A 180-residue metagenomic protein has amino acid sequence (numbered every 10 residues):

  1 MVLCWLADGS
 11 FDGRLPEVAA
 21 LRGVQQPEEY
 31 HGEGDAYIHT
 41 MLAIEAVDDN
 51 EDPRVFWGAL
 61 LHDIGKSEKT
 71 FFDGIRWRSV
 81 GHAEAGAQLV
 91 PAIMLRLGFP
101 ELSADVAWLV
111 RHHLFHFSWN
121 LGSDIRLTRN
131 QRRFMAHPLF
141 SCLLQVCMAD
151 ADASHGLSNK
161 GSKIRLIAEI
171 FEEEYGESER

Functional and structural regions predicted by a protein language model:
M1, S10-G13, E17-A20, D105 (+4 more regions): Exposed alpha-helical structural elements
M1-D73: Acidic/His-rich, divalent-metal-binding segments that scaffold phosphate/diphosphate chemistry
W5-G9, E17, L21, A46 (+5 more regions): Residues that form generic nucleotide/phosphate-binding pockets
A46-S154: Divalent metal-dependent catalytic cores for phosphoryl transfer on phosphate-bearing substrates
N120, D124-I125, A153-R180: Terminal helices and disordered tails flanking the catalytic cores of nucleotide-processing hydrolases
